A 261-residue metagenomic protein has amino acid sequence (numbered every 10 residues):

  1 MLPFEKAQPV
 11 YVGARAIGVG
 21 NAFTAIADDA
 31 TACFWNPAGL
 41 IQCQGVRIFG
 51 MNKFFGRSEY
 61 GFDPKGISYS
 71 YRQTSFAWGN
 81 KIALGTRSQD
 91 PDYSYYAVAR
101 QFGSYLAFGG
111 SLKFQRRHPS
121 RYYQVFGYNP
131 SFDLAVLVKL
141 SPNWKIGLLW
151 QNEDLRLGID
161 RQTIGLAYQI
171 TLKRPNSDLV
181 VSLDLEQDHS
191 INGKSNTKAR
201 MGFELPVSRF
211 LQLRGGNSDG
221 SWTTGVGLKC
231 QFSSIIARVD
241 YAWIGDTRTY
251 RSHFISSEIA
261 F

Functional and structural regions predicted by a protein language model:
L2-F261: Subset of outer-membrane beta-barrel
